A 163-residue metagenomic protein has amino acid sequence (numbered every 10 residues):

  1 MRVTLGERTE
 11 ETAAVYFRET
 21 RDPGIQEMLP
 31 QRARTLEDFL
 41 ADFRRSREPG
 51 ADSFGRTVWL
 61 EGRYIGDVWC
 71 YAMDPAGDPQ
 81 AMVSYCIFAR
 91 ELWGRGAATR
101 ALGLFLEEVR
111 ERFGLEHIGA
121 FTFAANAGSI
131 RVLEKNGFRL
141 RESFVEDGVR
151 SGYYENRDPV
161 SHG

Functional and structural regions predicted by a protein language model:
M1-E27, S53-G163: Acyl-donor (CoA/ACP) binding surface of acyl/acetyltransferases
G24-R45: Conserved GNAT-fold acetyl-CoA-binding loop/helix
R45-S46, E108: Short, flexible, glycine/charge-rich loop motifs used to bind or transfer phosphoryl groups or to couple energy/partner
S46-D52: Short loop/turn motifs at secondary-structure junctions and domain boundaries
